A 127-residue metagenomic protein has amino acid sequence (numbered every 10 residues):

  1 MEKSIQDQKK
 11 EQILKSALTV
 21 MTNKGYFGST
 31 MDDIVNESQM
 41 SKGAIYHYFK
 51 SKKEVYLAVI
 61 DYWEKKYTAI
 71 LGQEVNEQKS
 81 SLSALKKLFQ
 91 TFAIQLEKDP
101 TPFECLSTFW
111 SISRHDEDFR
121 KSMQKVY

Functional and structural regions predicted by a protein language model:
M1-Q8: N-terminal intrinsically disordered/low-complexity leader segments
D7, F27-G28, D33, K53-E54 (+3 more regions): Residue-level preference for short helical/loop micro-motifs built around acidic side chains
Q8-K9, S16: N-terminal positioning helix adjacent to the helix-turn-helix/winged-helix DNA-binding module
Q12, V20-E54, A58: Helix-turn-helix
A58, G72-P100: Hydrophobic alpha-helical connector segments
D61-Y67: Short, basic, alpha-helical segments at the C-terminal edge of helix-turn-helix-like DNA-binding modules
Q73, S122-V126: Short, solvent-exposed amphipathic helices
E97-K121: Amphipathic alpha-helical segments used for helix-helix packing
